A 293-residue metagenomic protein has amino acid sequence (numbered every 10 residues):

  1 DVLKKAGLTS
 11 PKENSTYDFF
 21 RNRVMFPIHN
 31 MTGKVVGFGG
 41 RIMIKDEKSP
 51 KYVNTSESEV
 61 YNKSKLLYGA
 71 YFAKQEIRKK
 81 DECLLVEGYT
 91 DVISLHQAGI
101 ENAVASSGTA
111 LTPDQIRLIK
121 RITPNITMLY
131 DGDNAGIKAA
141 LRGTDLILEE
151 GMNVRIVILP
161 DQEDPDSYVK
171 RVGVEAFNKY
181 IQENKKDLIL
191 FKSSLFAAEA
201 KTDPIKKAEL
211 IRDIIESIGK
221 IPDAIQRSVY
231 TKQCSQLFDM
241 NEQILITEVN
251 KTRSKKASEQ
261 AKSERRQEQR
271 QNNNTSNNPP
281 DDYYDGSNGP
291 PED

Functional and structural regions predicted by a protein language model:
D1-I122, I126, A139-A140: Phosphate-handling DNA/RNA-contact segment within nucleic-acid enzymes
N30-M31, K74-E82, T112-I126, D131-D293: A charged alpha-helical hairpin associated with nucleic-acid processing machineries
